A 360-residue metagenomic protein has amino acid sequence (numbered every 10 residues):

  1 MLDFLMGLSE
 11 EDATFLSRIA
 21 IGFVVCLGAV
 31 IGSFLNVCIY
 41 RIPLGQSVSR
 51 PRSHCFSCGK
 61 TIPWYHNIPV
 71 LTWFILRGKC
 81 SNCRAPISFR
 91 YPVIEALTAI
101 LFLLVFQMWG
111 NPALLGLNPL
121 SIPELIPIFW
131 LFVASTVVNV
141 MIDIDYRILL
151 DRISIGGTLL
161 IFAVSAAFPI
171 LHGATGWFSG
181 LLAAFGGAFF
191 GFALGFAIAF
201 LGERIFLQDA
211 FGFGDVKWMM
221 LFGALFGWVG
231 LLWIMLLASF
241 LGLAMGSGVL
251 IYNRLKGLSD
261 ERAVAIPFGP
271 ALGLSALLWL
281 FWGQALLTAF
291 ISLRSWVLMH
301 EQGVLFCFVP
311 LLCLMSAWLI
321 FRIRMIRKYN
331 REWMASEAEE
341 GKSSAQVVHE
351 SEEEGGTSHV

Functional and structural regions predicted by a protein language model:
M1-V360: A membrane-topology feature that recognizes alpha-helical transmembrane segments and their immediate juxtamembrane
